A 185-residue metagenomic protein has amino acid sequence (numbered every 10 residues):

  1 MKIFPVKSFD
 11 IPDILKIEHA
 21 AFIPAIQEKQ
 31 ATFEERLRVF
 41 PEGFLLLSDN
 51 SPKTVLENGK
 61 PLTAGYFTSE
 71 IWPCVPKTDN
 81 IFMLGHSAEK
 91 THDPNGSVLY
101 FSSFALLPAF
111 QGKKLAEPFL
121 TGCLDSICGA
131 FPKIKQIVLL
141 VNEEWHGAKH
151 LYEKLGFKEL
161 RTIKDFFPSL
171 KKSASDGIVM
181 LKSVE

Functional and structural regions predicted by a protein language model:
M1-I14: A short beta-loop-alpha structural element at the N-terminal edge of CoA-dependent acyl/N-acetyltransferase catalytic
I23-N58, Y66-C74, H86-K90: Active-site rim helix/loop that mediates acceptor-substrate recognition in acyltransferases
E42-L46, Y66, S103, V138 (+1 more regions): Short hydrophobic/aromatic beta-strand element in the GNAT-like acyltransferase core that lines or flanks the acyl-donor
L56-K60, T68-S103, Q111, T121 (+1 more regions): Conserved acyl-donor/pantetheine-binding loop and adjacent beta-alpha core of acyl/acetyltransferases and related
L99, L120, I127-V141: Conserved GNAT acetyl-CoA-binding A-motif
L106, G112-I127, H150, K154: Conserved acetyl-CoA-binding loop-helix of GNAT-fold acetyltransferases
P108-Q111, K133-K149, D165-G177: Conserved beta-strand-loop-alpha-helix junction that forms the acyl-donor binding cleft
E153-T162: Conserved acetyl-CoA-binding loop of GNAT-fold acetyltransferases
